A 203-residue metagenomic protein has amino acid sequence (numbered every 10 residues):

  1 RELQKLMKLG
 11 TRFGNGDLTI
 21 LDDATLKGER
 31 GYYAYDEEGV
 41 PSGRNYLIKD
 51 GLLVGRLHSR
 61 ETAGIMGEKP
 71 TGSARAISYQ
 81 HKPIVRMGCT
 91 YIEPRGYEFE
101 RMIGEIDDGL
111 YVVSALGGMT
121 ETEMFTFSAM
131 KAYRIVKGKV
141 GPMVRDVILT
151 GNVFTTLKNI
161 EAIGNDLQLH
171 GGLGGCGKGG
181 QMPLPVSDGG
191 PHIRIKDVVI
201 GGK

Functional and structural regions predicted by a protein language model:
R1-K203: N-terminal small-residue-enriched
